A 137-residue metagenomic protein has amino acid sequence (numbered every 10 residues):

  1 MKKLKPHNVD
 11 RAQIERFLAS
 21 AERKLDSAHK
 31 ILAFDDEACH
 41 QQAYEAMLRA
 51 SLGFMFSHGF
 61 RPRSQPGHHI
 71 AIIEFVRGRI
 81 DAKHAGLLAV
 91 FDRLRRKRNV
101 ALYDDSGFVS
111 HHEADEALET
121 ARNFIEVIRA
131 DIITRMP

Functional and structural regions predicted by a protein language model:
M1-P137: Terminal alpha-helical segments
